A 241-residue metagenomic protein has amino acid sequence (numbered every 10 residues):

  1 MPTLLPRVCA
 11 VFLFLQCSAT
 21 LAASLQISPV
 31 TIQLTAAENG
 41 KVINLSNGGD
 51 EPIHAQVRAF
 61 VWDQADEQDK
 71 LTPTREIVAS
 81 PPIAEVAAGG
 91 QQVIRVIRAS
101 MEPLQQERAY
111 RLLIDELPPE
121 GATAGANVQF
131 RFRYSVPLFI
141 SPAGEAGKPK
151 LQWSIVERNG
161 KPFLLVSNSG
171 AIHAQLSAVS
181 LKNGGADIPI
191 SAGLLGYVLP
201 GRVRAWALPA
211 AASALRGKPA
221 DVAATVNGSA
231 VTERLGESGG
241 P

Functional and structural regions predicted by a protein language model:
M1-C9: Bacterial N-terminal signal peptides that target proteins for export
C17-A19: N-terminal signal peptide c-region/cleavage motif recognized by signal peptidases
A22-G48, A146-N159, L195: Beta-sheet-dominated interaction scaffolds and their linkers
L45-G49, L164-I172: Asparagine-centered strand-capping/turn motif at beta-strand->loop junctions
E51-A59, H173-S180: Short, hydrophobic/aromatic beta-strand segments
D69-E102, D187-A214: Intrinsically disordered, low-complexity Pro/Gly/Ser/Thr-rich segments with frequent PxxP/GP/PP motifs and embedded
A99-E145, A212-P241: Terminal connector regions
V179-G239: Structured core of small recognition/catalytic domains
